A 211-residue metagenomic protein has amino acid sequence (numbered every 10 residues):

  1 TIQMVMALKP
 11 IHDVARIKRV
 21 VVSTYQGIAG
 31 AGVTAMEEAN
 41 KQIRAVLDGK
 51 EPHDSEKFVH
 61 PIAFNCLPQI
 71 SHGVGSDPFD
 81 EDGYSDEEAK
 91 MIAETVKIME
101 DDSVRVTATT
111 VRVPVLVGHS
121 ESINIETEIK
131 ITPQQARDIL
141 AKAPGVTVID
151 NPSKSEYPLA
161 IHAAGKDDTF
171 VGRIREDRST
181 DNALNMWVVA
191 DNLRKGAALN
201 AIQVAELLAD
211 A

Functional and structural regions predicted by a protein language model:
T1-G27, V33, D181-A211: Adenosine-phosphate binding glycine-rich loop
I2-I139: Active-site-lining helix/loop region of Rossmann-like oxidoreductase modules
S103-A211: C-terminal active-site/capping subdomain that shapes the small-molecule cofactor and substrate pocket of enzyme
